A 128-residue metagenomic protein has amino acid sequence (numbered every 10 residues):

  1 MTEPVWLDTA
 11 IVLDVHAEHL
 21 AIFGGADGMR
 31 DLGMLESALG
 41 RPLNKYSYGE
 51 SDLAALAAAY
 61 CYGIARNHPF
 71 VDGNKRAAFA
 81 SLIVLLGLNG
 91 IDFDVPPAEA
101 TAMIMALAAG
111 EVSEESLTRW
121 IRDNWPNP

Functional and structural regions predicted by a protein language model:
M1-P128: FIC/Doc superfamily catalytic core
